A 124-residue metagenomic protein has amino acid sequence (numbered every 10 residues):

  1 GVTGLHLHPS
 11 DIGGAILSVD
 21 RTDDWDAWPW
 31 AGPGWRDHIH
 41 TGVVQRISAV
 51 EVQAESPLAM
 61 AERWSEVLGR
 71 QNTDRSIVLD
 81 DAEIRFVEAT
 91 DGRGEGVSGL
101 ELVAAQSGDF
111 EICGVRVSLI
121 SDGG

Functional and structural regions predicted by a protein language model:
G1-A49, R75-G124: Vicinal oxygen chelate
S56-Q71: Amphipathic alpha-helical segments
